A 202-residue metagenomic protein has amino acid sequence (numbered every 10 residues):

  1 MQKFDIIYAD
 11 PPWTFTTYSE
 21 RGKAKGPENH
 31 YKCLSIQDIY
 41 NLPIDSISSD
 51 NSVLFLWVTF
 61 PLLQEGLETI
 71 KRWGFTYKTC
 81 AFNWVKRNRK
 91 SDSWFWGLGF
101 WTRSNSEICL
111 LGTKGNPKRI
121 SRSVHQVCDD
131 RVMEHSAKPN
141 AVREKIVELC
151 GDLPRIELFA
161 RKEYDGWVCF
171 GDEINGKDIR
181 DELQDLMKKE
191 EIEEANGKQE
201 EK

Functional and structural regions predicted by a protein language model:
M1-K202: Class I S-adenosyl-L-methionine-dependent methyltransferase catalytic core
